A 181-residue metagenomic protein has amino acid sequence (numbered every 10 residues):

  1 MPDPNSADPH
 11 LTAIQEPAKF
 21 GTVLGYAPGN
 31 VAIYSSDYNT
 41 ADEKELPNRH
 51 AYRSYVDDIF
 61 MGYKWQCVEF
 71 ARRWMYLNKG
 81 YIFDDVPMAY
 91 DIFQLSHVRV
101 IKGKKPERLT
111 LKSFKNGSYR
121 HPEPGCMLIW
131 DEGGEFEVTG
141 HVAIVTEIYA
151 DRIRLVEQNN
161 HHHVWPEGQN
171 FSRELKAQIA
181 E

Functional and structural regions predicted by a protein language model:
P2-R99: N-terminal capping segments
D85, F136, E167-Q169: General "foldedness" signal
F93-N160: ...with weaker cross-activation on analogous glycine-rich loops/strands in unrelated enzymes
I148-E181: Active-site signature of cysteine proteases
